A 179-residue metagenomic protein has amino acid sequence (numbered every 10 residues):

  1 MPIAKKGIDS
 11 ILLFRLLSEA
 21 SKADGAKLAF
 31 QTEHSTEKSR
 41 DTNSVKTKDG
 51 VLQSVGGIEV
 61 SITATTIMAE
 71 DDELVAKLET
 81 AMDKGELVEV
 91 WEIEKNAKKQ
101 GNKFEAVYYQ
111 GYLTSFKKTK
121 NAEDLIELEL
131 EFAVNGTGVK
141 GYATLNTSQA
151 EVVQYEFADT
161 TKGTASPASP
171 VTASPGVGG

Functional and structural regions predicted by a protein language model:
M1-I67, L113-I126: Solvent-exposed edge beta-strands and adjacent loop segments that serve as assembly or binding interfaces
A4-K5, I11-A20, E94, Q100-Y109 (+4 more regions): Surface-exposed, hydrophilic segments of mature proteins
K5, A23, K48, S54 (+6 more regions): Intrinsically disordered, low-complexity segments enriched in small/polar residues
H34, I93-K140: Short beta-strand and beta-hairpin "edge-sheet" elements
T36-K38, D72, N121, K140 (+2 more regions): Residues in flexible loops and secondary-structure boundaries
D49-Y109, V139-L145: Extracellular/virion structural assembly segments
A81-E86, Y109-L113, L130-V134, Q149-Q154: Short, low-complexity, polar/charged sequence segments that are solvent-exposed and flexible
A143-G179: Intrinsically disordered, low-complexity terminal/linker regions enriched in Pro/Ser/Gly and acidic residues
